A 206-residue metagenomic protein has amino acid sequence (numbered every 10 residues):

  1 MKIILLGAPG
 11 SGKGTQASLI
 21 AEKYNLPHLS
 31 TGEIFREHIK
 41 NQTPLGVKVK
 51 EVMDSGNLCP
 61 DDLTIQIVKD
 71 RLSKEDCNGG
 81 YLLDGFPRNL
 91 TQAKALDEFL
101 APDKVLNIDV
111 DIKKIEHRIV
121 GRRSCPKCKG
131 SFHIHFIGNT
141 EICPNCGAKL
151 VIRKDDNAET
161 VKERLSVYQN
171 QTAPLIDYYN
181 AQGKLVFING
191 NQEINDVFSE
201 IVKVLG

Functional and structural regions predicted by a protein language model:
L5: Hydrophobic anchor at the beta1->P-loop junction of P-loop NTPases
A8: P-loop (Walker A) phosphate-binding loop of NTP-binding proteins
K13: Conserved lysine of the Walker
P27-A101, V120, S124, R153 (+1 more regions): ATP-dependent small-molecule kinase phosphotransfer cores that center on conserved nucleotide phosphate-binding segments
L100-R122, H135-I142, I188: Conserved phosphate-donor/acceptor-positioning beta-strand/loop module used by diverse small-molecule
C125-C128, C143-C146: Short cysteine-rich clusters marking metal-coordination/redox-active sites
K149, R153-G206: NTP-dependent small-molecule kinase module
